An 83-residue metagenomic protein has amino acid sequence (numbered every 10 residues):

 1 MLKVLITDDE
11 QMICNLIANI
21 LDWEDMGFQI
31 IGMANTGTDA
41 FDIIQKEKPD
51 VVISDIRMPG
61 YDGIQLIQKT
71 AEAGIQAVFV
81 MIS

Functional and structural regions predicted by a protein language model:
M1-K3: Non-catalytic signal-transmission and effector/linker regions of two-component phosphorelay proteins
D8, D55: Active-site residues of response regulator receiver
Q11-G32: Two-component/phosphorelay signaling modules centered on CheY-like receiver
A18, M33-V51: Acidic, metal-coordinating helix/loop segments flanking the phosphotransfer/catalytic sites of two-component signaling
T36-D39, P59-Q65: Acidic catalytic/metal-coordinating carboxylates
D42, I64-I75: Short amphipathic alpha-helix used as the core "switch/output" element in two-component signaling
K48-D50, G74-V78: His-Asp phosphorelay/catalytic-motif detector in bacterial-type signaling
R57, Q68, Q76-S83: A short, hydrophobic beta-strand element within the central beta-sheet of small alpha/beta folds
